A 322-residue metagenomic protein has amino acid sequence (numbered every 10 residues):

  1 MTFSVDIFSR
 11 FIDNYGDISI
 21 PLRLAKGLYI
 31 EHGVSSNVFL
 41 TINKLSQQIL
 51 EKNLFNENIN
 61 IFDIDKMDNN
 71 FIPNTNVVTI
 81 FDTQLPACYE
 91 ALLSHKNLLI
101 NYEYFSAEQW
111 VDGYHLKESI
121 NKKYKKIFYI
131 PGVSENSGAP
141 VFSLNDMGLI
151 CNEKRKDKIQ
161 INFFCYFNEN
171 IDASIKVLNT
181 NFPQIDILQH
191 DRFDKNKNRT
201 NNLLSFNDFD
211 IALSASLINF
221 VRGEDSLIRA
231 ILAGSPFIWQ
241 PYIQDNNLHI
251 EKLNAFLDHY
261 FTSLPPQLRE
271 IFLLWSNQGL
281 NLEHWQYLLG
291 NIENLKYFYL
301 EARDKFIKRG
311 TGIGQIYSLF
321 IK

Functional and structural regions predicted by a protein language model:
T2-D6: Extreme N-terminal starter segment of soluble prokaryotic enzymes
I7-G33, F39-K123: Active-site and donor-binding regions of nucleotide-sugar-utilizing enzymes
N14-Y15, L22, L204-K252: A donor-sugar binding/catalytic signature common to diverse glycosyltransferases and related nucleotide-sugar
S19, N168-K176: A conserved mid-protein helix/loop that constitutes part of the nucleotide-sugar donor-binding site
E103-I171: A nucleotide-sugar donor-handling region in carbohydrate enzymes
L178-N202: Catalytic donor nucleotide-activated moiety binding site of glycosyltransferases and closely related
P236-G279: Nucleotide-sugar donor-binding patch of glycosyltransferase catalytic domains
T262-K322: C-terminal amphipathic helix plus adjacent low-complexity, charged tail appended to glycosyltransferase catalytic
